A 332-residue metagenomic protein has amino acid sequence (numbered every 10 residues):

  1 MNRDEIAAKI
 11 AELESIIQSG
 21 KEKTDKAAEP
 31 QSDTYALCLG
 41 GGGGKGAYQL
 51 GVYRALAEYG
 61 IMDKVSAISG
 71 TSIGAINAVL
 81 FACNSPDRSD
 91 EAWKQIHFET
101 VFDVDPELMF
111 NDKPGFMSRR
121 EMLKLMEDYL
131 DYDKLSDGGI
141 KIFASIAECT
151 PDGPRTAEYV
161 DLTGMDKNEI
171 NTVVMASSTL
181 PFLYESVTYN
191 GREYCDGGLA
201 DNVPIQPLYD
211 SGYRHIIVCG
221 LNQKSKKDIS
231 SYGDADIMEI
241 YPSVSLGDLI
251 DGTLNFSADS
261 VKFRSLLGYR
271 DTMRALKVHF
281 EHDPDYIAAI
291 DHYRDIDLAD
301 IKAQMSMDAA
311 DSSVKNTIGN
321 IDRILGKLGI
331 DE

Functional and structural regions predicted by a protein language model:
M1-S69, V79-E332: Patatin-like phospholipase
G70, G74: Gly/Ala-rich beta-loop-alpha elbow adjacent to hydrolase catalytic centers
